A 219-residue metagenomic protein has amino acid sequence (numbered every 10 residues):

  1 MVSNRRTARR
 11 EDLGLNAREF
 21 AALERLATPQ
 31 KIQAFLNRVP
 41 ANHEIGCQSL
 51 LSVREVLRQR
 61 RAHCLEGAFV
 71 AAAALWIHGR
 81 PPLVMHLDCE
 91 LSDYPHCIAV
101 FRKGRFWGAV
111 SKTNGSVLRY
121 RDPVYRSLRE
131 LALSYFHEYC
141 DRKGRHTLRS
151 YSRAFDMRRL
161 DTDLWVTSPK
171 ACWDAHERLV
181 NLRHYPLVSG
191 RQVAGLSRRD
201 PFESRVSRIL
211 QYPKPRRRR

Functional and structural regions predicted by a protein language model:
V2-R219: A structural boundary/capping signal
